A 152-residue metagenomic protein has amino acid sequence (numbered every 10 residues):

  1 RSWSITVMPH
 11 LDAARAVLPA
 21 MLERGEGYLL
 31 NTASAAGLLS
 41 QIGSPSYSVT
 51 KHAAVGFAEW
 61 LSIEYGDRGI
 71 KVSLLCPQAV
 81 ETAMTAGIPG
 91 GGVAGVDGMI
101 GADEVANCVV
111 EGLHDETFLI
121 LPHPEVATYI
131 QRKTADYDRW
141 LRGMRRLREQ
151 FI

Functional and structural regions predicted by a protein language model:
A14, T50: Active-site helix of classical SDR
A16-G25: A short helix-coil junction within the Rossmann-fold of NAD(P)-dependent oxidoreductases
S34: Residue(s) in the substrate-gating loop at a strand-loop-helix junction that position the organic substrate next
L39, W60-I70: Active-site-adjacent segment of SDR/Rossmann-fold oxidoreductases
Q41-P45: Active-site loop immediately N-terminal to the catalytic Tyr-X3-Lys motif of short-chain dehydrogenase/reductase
P77-G87: Short, flexible catalytic-loop segment of classical short-chain dehydrogenase/reductase
G91-G92, V96-I152: C-terminal tail/cap regions
